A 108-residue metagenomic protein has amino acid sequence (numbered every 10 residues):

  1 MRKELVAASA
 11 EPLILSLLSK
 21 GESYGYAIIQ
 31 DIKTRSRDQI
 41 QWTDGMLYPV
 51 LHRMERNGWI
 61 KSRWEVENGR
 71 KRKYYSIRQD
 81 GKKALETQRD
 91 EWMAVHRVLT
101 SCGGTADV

Functional and structural regions predicted by a protein language model:
M1-E4, S62-W64: Short beta-strand/turn micro-motifs at beta-sheet edges
R2-M46: N-terminal helix-turn-helix DNA-binding core of bacterial DNA-binding proteins
Q30, T34, Q79, A94-R97: Generic recognition of well-ordered alpha-helical segments within structured catalytic/regulatory domains
L47-M54: Basic amphipathic alpha-helical segments that dock to polyanions
E55-K71, S76: Beta-hairpin "wing" of winged helix-turn-helix
R70-R89: Basic, amphipathic "hinge/linker" alpha-helix immediately C-terminal to the N-terminal HTH DNA-binding motif
K83-V108: Amphipathic alpha-helical dimerization/coiled-coil segments that flank or bridge DNA-binding/regulatory modules
